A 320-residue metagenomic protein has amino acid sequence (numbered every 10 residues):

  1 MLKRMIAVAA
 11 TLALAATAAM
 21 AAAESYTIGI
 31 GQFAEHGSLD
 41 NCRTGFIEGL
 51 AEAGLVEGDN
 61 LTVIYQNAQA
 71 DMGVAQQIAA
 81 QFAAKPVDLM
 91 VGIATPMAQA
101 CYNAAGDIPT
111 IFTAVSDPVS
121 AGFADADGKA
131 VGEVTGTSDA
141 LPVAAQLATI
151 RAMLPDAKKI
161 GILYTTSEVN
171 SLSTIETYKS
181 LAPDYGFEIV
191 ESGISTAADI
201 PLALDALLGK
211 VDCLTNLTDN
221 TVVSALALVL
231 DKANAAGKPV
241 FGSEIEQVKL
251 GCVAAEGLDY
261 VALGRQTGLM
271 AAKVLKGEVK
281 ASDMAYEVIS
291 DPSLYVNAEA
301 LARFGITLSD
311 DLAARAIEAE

Functional and structural regions predicted by a protein language model:
M1-M5, A16: Short terminal targeting/anchoring segments and short Lys/Arg-rich nucleic-acid-contact patches
R4, V8, A22-E320: Short hydrophobic alpha-helices and adjacent helix-cap/hinge residues
A9-T17: Bacterial N-terminal signal peptides
